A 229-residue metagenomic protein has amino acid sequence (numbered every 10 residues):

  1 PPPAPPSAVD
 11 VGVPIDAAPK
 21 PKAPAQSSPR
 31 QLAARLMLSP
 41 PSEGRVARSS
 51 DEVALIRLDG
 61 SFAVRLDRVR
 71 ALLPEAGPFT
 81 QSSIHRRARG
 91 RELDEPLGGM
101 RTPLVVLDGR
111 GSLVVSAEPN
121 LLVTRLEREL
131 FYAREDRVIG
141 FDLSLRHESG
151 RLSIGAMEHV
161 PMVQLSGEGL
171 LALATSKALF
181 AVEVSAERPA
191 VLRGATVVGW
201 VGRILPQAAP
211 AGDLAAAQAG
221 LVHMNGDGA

Functional and structural regions predicted by a protein language model:
P5-A229: Phosphate/adenylate-binding glycine loop and adjacent helical scaffold
